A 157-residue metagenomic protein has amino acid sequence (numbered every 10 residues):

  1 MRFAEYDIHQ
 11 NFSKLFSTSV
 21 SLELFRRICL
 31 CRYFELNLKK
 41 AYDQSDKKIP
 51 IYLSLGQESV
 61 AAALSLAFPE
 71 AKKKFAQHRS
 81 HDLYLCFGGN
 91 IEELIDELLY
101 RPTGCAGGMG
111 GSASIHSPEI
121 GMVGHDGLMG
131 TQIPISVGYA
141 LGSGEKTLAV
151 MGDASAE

Functional and structural regions predicted by a protein language model:
M1-V60, L66: Conserved acidic/glycine
L36-K40, Q44-E157: Cofactor-binding active-site loop characterized by glycine-rich and histidine/acidic residues
